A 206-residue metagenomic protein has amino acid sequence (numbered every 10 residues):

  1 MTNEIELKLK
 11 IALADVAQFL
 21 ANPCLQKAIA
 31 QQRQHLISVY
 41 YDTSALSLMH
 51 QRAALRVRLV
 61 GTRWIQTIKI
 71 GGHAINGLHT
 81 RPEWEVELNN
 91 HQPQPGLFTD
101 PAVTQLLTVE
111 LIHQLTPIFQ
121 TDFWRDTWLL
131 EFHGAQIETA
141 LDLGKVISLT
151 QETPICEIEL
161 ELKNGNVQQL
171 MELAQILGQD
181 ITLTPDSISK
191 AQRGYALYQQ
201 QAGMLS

Functional and structural regions predicted by a protein language model:
M1-S206: Phosphate-end processing signature that detects enzymes handling 5′-triphosphorylated RNA and polyphosphate
